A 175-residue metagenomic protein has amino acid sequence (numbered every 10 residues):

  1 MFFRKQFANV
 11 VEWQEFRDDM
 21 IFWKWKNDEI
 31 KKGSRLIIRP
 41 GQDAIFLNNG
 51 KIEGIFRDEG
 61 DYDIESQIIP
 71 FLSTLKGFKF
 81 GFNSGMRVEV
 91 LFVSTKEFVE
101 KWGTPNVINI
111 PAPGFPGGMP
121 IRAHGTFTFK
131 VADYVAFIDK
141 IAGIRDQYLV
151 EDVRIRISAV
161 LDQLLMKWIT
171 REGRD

Functional and structural regions predicted by a protein language model:
M1-D175: N-terminal hydrophobic membrane-entry segments
